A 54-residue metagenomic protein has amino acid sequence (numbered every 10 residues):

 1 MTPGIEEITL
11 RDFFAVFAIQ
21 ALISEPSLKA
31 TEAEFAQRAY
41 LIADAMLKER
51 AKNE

Functional and structural regions predicted by a protein language model:
M1-E54: Intrinsically disordered, low-complexity, basic-enriched segments
